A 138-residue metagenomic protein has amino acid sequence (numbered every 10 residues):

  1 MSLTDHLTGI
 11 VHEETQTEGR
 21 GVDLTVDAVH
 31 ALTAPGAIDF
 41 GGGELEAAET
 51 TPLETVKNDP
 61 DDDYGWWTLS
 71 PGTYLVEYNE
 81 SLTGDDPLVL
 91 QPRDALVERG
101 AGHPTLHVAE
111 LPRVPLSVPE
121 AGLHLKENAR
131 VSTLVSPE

Functional and structural regions predicted by a protein language model:
M1-E138: DUTPase catalytic domain/fold
